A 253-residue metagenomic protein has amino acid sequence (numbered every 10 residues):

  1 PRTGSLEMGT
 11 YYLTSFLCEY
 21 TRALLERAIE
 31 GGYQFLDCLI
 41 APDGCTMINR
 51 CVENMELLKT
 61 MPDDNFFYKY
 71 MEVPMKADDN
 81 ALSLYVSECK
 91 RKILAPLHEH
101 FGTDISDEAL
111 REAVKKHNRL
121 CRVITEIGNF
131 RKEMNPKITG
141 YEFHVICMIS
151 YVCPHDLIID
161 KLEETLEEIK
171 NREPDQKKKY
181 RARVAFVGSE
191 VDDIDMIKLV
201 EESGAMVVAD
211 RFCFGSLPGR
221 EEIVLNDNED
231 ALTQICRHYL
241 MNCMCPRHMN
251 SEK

Functional and structural regions predicted by a protein language model:
P1-I105, C213-F214, P218-K253: Trp/Phe/Arg-rich N-terminal binding region typifying the photolyase-homology
V86, I93-E221, L225: A charged, amphipathic alpha-helical module
